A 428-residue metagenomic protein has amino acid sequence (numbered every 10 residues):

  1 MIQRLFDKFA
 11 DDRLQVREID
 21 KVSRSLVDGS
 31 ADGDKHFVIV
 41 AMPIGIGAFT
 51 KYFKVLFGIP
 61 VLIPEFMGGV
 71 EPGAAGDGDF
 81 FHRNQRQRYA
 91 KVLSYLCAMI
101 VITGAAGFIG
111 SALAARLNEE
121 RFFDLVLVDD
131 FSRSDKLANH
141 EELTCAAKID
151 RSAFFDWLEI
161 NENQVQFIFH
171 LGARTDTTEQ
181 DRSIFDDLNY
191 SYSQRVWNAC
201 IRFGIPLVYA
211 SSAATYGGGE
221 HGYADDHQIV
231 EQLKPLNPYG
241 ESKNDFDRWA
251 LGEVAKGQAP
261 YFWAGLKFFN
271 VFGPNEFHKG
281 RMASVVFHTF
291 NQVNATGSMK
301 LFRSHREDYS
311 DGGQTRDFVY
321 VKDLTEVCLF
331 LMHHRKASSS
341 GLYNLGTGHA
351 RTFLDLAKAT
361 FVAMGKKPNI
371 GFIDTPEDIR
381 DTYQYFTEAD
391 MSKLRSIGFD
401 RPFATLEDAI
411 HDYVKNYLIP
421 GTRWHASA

Functional and structural regions predicted by a protein language model:
E18, L26, S30-D34, A48-Y52 (+3 more regions): Intrinsic low-complexity, disordered N-terminal segments enriched in polar/charged/small residues
V101-E120: N-terminal Rossmann NAD(P)H-binding glycine-rich loop of SDR-like oxidoreductase domains
T103, V128, I168-G172, Y209-A213 (+1 more regions): SDR active-site strand-loop-helix element
L127-A153: Glycine-rich phosphate-binding loop and adjoining beta1-alpha1-beta2 segment of Rossmann-like nucleotide-binding folds
E142, R151-L188, G217: NAD(P)H-binding glycine-rich loop region in Rossmannoid oxidoreductase-like domains and their noncatalytic homologs
D187, S191-R195, R202, T215-G265 (+3 more regions): Catalytic helix-loop patch of NAD(P)-dependent Rossmann-fold dehydrogenases
H221-G222, R248-F330, A359-F361: NAD(P)-dependent short-chain dehydrogenase/reductase
V293-A428: C-terminal substrate-binding subdomain of Rossmann-fold SDR/epimerase-dehydratase oxidoreductases
